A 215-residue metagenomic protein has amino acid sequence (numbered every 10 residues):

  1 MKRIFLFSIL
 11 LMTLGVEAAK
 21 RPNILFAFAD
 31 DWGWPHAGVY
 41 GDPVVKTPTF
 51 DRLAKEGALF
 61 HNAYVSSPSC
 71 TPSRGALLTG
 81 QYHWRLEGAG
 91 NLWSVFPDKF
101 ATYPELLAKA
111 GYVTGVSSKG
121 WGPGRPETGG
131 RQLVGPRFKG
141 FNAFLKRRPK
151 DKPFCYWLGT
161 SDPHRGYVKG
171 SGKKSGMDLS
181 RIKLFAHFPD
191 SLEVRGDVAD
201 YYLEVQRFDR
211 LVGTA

Functional and structural regions predicted by a protein language model:
K2, V16-A215: Formylglycine-dependent sulfatase
I4-T13: Sec-dependent N-terminal signal peptides
